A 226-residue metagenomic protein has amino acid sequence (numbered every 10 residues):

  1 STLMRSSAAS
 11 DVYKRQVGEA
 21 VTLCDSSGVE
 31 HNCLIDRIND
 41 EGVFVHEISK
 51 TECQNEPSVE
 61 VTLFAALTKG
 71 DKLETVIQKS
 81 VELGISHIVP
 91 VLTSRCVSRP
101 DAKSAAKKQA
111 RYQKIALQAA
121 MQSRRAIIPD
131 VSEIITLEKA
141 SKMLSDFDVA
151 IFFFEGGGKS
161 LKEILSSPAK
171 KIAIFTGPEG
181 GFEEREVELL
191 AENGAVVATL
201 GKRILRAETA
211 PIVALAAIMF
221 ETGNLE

Functional and structural regions predicted by a protein language model:
T2-A9, Y13: Single conserved hydrophobic/aromatic residue that forms the stacking wall/gate of nucleotide- or nucleobase-binding
S26-S27: Short, surface-exposed secondary-structure boundary micro-motifs
H31-R37: Short beta-strand-centered aromatic/proline hotspots
D40-I48: Short, solvent-exposed secondary-structure boundary/capping segments
I48, Q54-I151: RNA substrate-binding interface of SAM-dependent RNA methyltransferases
D148-V187, V196-K202: Active-site/ligand-binding-proximal alpha/beta "capping" segment
E184-E226: Structured adenosyl-cofactor binding patch, chiefly the S-adenosyl-L-methionine
